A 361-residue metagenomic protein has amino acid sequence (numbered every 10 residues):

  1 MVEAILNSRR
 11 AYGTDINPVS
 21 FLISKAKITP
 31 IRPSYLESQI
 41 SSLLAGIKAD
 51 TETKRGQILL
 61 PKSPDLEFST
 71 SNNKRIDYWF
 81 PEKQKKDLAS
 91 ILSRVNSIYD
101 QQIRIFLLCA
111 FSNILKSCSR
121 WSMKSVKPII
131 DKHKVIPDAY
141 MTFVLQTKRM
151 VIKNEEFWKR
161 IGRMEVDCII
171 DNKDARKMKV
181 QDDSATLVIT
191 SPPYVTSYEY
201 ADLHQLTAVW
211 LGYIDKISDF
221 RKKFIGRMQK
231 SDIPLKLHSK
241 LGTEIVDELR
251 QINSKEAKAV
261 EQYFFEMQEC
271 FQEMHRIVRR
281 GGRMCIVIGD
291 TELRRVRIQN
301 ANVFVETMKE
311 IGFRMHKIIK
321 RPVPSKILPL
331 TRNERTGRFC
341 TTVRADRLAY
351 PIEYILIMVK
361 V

Functional and structural regions predicted by a protein language model:
M1-N7: Conserved SAM-binding loop of SAM-dependent methyltransferases across substrates and taxa, primarily the Class I
R10, G282-R283: Short glycine-centered segments of the SAM/dcSAM-binding site in methyltransferase folds
Y12-T243, D247, R297-A301, V305-E306 (+1 more regions): Nucleic-acid modification enzymes, centered on SAM-dependent nucleic-acid methyltransferases
D247-E266: Adenine-nucleotide phosphate-binding core of ATP-dependent small-molecule kinases
F265-R280: A short glycine-rich, Lys/Arg-flanked "PGG" loop and its adjoining helix->strand segment in the class I
E269-Q272, Q299-G312: Short alpha-helix
R279, I311, R335-V361: Core SAM-dependent methyltransferase catalytic element
